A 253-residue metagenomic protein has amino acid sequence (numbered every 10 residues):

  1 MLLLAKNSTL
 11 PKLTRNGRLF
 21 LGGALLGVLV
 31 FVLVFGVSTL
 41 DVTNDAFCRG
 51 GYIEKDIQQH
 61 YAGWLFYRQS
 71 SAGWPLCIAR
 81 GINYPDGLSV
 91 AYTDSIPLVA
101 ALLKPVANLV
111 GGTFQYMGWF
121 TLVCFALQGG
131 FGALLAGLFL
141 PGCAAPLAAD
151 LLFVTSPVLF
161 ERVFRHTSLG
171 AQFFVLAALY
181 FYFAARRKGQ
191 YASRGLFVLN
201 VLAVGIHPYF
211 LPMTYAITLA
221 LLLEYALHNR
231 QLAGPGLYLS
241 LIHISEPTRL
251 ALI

Functional and structural regions predicted by a protein language model:
M1-T43, S240: Start-transfer (signal-anchor) and selected internal transmembrane alpha helices of multi-pass inner/ER membrane
R15-L19, R194, R230-L241: Membrane-interfacial entry segments at the cytosolic side of transmembrane helices
V30-F31, A203, S245: Alpha-helical transmembrane segments of multipass membrane proteins
F31-Q128, S156-F160, H166-A171: Membrane-interface coil-to-helix junctions
T43, G112, A226-A233: Transmembrane helix-loop junctions in multipass membrane proteins, especially transporters and channels
H60, H207, H243: Histidine-centered active-site/metal-ligand motif
L122-L138, A144-R186, A192-A226: Membrane-embedded helix bundles of polyisoprenyl
I242-I253: Single conserved hydrophobic/aromatic residue that forms the stacking wall/gate of nucleotide- or nucleobase-binding
